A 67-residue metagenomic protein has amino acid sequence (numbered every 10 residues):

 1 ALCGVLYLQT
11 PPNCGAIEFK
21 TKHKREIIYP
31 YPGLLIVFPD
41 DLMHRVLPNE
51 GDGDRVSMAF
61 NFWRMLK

Functional and structural regions predicted by a protein language model:
A1-P48, G53-S57, W63-K67: Catalytic core of non-heme Fe(II) oxygenases with the double-stranded beta-helix
